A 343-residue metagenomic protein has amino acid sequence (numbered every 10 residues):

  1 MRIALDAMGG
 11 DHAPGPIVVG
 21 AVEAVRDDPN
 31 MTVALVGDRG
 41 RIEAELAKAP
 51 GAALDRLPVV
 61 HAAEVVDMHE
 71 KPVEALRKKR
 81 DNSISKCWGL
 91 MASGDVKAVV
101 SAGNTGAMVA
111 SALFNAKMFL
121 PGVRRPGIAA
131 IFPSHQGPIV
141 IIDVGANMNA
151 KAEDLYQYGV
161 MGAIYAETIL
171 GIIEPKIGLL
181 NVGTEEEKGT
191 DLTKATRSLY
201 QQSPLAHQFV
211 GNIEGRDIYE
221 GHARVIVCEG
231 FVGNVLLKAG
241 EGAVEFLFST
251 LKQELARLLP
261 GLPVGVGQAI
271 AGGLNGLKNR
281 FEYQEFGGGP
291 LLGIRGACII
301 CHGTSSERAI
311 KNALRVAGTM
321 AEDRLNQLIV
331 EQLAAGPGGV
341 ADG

Functional and structural regions predicted by a protein language model:
M1-E43: N-terminal phosphate-binding or glycine-rich loops at protein starts, especially the Walker A/P-loop of NTPases
M1-L5, D11-G15, E43-A44, A49 (+2 more regions): N-terminal charge/polar-biased segments
D6, L35-G37, P58-V60, S101-G103 (+6 more regions): Short beta-strand segments
H12-I17, I42, R80-A92, A98-L113 (+7 more regions): Short glycine/serine/threonine-rich phosphate/pyrophosphate-binding segments that cradle anionic phosphate groups
G15-P16, D28-A34, G40, M148-G215 (+1 more regions): Glycine-rich phosphate/diphosphate-binding loop of Rossmann-like nucleotide-binding domains
P50-V96: Phosphate/nucleotide-donor binding subsite
A52-P58, L205-H207, I294-R295: A short helix-to-beta-strand connector/capping loop
L113-I141, H222-I226, G230-G343: Glycine-rich phosphate/nucleotide-binding loop
